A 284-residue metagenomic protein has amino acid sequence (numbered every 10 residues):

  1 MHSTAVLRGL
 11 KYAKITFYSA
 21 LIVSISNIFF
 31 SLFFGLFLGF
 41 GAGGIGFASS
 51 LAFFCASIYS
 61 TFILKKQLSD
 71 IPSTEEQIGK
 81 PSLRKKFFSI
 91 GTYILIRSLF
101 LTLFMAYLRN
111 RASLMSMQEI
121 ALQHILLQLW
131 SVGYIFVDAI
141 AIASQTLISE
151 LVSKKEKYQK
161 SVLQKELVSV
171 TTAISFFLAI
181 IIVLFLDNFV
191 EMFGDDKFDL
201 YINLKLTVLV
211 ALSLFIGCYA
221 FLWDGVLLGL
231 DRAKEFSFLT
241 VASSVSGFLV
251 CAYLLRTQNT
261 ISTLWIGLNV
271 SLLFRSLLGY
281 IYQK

Functional and structural regions predicted by a protein language model:
M1-K11, I15-T16, Q123-I180, L184 (+2 more regions): Small-residue-rich hydrophobic transmembrane alpha-helices
S3, L129-G133, K197-W223, L249: Alpha-helical transmembrane segments of multi-pass membrane proteins
G9-L10, F37-G39, L114-M117, G229-D231 (+1 more regions): Helix-loop interface residues and adjacent transmembrane-helix termini in multi-pass membrane transporters, primarily
K14, S24-S57, F185-L186, K234 (+2 more regions): Membrane-interface helix-loop junctions in multi-pass transport and translocation proteins
S31, G35, S60-L64, R109 (+6 more regions): Structural signal for membrane-spanning alpha-helices in multi-pass inner-membrane proteins, emphasizing helix cores
G46-S49, S60-T102: Interhelical loop/hinge segments that connect adjacent transmembrane helices in multipass membrane
K86-E150, T171-L178, V210-G217, L268: Transmembrane helix-bundle signature of multi-pass secondary active exporters and lipid flippases
F177-L200: Short membrane-interface helical motifs at transmembrane helix boundaries in multi-pass membrane transporters
